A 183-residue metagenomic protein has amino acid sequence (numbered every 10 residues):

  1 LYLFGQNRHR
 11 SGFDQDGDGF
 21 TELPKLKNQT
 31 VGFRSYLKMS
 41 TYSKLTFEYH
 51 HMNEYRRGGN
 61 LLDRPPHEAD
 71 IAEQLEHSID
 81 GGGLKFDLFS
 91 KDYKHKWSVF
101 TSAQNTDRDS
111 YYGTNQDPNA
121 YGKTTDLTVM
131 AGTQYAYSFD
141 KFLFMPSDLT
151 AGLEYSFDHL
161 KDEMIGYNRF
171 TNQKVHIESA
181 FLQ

Functional and structural regions predicted by a protein language model:
L1, F33-L37, L84-L88, A131-Y137 (+1 more regions): Residues on the lipid-exposed face of transmembrane beta-strands in outer-membrane beta-barrel proteins
L3-G5, F33-S35, F47-Y49, W97-T101 (+2 more regions): Membrane-embedded beta-strand positions of outer-membrane beta-barrel proteins
F4, T30, Y36-M39, R56-R57 (+3 more regions): Generic hydrophobic/packing signal
R10-T30, K38, Y42-W97, A103-D126 (+1 more regions): Flexible loop and strand-edge segments within Gram-negative outer membrane beta-barrel domains
L75-G81, A103, D107, Q116-Q183: Outer-membrane beta-barrel transmembrane domain signature of Gram-negative proteins, especially the mid-to-C-terminal
